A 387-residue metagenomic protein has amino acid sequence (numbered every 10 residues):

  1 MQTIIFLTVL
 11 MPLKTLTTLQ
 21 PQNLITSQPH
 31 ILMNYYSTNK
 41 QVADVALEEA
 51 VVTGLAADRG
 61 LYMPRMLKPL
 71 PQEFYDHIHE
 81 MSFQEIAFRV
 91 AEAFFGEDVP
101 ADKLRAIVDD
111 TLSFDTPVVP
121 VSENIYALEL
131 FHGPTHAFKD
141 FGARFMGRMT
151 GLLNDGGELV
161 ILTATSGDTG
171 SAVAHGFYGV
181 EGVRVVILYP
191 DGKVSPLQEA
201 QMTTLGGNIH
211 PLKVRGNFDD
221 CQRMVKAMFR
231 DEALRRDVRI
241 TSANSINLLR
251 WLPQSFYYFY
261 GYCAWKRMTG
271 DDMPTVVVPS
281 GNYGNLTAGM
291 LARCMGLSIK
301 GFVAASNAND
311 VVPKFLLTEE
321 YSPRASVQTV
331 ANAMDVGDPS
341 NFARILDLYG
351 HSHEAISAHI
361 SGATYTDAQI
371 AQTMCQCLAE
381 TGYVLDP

Functional and structural regions predicted by a protein language model:
M33-P387: PLP-dependent amino-acid enzyme catalytic core
